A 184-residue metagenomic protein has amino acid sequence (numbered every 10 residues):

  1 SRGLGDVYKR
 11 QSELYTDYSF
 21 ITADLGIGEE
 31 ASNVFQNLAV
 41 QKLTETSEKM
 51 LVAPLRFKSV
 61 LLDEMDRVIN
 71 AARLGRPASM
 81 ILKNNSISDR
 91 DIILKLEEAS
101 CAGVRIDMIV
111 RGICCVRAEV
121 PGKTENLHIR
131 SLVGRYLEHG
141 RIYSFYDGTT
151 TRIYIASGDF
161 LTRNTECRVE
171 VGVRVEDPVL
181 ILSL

Functional and structural regions predicted by a protein language model:
S1-Y8: Short, small-residue-biased leader/transition segments that mark boundaries at the very start of proteins
K9-E64: Active-site cores of enzymes that catalyze phosphoryl transfer or operate on phosphate-rich substrates
G28, P54-L184: Substrate-recognition/specificity elements adjacent to catalytic centers across diverse enzyme folds
